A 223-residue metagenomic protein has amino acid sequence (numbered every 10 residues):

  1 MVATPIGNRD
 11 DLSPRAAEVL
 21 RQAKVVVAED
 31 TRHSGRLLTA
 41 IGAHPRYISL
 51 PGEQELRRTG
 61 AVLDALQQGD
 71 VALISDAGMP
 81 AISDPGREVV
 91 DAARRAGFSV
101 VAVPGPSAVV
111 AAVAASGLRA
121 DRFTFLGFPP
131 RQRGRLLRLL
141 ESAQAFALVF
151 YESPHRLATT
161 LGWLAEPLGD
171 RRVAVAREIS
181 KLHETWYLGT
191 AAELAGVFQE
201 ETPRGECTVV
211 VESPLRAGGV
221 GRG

Functional and structural regions predicted by a protein language model:
M1-G52: Glycine-rich, flexible N-terminal cofactor/catalytic loop recognition
L20-V26, G97-V101, A147-L148: Short active-site oxyanion
R32-S34, M79, A108, R156 (+1 more regions): Alpha-helix capping/helix-boundary segments
H44-P51, V100-V101, A120-G127, D170-R177: Short hydrophobic/aromatic-enriched beta-strand-loop microsegments
I48-P51, L56-S107: Glycine/small-residue-rich loop that forms an oxyanion/phosphate-binding "nest" at active or ligand-binding sites
D70, F146-G223: A contiguous loop/helix-start segment that scaffolds small-molecule binding in enzyme catalytic cores
R87-A143: Class I SAM-dependent methyltransferase SAM-binding "motif I" and its flanking Rossmann-like core
